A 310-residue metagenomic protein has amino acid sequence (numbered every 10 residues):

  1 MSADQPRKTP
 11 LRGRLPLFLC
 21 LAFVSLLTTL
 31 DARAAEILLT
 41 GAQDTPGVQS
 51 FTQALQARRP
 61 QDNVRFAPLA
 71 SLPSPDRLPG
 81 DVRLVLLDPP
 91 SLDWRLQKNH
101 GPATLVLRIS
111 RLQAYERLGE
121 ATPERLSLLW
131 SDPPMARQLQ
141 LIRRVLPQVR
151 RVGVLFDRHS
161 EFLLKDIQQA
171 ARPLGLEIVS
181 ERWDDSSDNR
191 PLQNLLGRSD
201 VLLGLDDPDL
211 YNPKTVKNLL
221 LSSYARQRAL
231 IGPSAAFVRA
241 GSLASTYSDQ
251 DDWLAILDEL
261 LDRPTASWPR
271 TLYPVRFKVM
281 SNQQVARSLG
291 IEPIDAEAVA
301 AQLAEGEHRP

Functional and structural regions predicted by a protein language model:
M1-R12: N-terminal secretory signal peptides that target proteins for export/translocation
R7, L15-P16, S50: Polar low-complexity intrinsically disordered regions enriched in Ser/Thr and small residues
K8, L27-T28, L39, A103: Intrinsically disordered/low-complexity terminal segments and short unstructured peptides
G13-R14, D207: Intrinsically disordered, low-complexity serine/threonine-rich segments
P16-T28: Bacterial N-terminal signal peptides
T28-A34: Bacterial Sec-dependent signal peptides at the C-terminal "C-region" and cleavage site
A34-P310: Short hydrophobic alpha-helices and adjacent helix-cap/hinge residues
